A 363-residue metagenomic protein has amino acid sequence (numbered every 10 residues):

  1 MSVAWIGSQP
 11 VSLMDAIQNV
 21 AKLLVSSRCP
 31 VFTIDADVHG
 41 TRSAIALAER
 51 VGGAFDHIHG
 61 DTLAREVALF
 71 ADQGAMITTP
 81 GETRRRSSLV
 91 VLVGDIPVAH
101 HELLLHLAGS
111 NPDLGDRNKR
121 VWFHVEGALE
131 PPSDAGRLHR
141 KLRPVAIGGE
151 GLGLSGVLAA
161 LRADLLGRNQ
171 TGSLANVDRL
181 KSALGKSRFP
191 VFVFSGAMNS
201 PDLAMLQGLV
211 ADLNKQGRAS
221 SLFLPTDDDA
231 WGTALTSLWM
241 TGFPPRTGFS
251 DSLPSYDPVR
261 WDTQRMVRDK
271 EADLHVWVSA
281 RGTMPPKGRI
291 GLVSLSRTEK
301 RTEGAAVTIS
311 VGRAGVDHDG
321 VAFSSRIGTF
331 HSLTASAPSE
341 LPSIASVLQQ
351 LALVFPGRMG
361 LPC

Functional and structural regions predicted by a protein language model:
M1-G7: N-terminal juxtadomain amphipathic helix that follows a signal peptide/anchor or precedes a small N-terminal auxiliary
S8-V11, R168: Short, surface-exposed alpha-helical recognition segments that flank or form part of ligand/macromolecule-binding
P10-M14, N19, S26-A44, D95-A99 (+3 more regions): Gly/Ser/Thr-rich loops at beta-strand to alpha-helix junctions that form or flank small-molecule/cofactor-binding
N19-L23, H39-V51, N111, A204-D212: Histidine-anchored nucleotide/phosphate-binding helix
L23-S27, K186-S187: DNA replication sliding-clamp ring fold and its partner-interaction surfaces
C29-R85, N214-L253: Anionic-ligand anchoring segments at beta-strand to alpha-helix junctions in alpha/beta enzyme folds, i.e., glycine
V67-R218, G248-C363: Non-catalytic alpha/beta scaffold blocks inside enzyme catalytic domains
